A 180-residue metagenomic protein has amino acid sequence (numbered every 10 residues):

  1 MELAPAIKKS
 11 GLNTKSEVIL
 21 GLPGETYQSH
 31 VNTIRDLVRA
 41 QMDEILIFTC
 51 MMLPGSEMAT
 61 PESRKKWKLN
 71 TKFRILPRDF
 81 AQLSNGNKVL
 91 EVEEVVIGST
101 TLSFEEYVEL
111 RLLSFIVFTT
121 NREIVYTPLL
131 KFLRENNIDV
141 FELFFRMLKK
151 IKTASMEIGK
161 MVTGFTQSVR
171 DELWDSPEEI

Functional and structural regions predicted by a protein language model:
M1-F141: A structural motif corresponding to the C-terminal lobe/cap of the Radical SAM core domain
E135-I180: Terminal or standalone catalytic/regulatory effector modules within metabolic enzymes and repeat proteins
